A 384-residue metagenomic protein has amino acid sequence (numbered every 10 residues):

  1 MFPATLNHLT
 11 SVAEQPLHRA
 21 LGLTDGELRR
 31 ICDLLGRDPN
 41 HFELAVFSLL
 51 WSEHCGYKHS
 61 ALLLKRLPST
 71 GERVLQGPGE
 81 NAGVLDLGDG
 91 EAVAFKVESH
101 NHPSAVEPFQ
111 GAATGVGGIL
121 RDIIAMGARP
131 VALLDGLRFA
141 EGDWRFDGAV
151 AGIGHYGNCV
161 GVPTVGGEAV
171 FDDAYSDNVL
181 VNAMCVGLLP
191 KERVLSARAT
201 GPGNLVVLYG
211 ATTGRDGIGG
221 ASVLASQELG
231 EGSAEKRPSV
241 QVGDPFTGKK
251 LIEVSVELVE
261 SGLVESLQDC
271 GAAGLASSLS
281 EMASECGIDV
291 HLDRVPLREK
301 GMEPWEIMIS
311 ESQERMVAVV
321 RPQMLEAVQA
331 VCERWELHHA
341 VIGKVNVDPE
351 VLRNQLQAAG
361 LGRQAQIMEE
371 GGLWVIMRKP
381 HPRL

Functional and structural regions predicted by a protein language model:
M1-L384: Glycine/proline-enriched, intrinsically flexible loops and inter-domain linkers
